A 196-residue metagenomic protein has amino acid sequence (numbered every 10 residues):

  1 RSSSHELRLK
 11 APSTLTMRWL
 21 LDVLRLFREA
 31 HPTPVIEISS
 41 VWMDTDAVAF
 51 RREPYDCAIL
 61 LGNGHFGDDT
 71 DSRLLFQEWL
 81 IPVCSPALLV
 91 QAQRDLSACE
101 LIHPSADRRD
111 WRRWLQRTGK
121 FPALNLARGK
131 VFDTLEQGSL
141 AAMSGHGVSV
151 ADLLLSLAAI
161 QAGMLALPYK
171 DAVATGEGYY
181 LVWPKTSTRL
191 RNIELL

Functional and structural regions predicted by a protein language model:
S4-F66: Central regulatory/effector-binding core of bacterial HTH transcription factors
R8-K10, A58, I102, S149 (+1 more regions): Short, well-ordered beta-strand segments
S13, S40, S105, W183-T186: Short loop or secondary-structure boundary microenvironments that flank and position key functional residues
T14, P86-A87, A106-R109, E136 (+1 more regions): Alpha-helix/helix-capping structural signal
S39-E100, A106-A123, R128-V131: Acidic, Gly/Pro-rich loop/turn segments at junctions of secondary structure
A123-P168, A174: Hydrophobic hinge/microswitch elements
D171-L196: A late-sequence structural motif
